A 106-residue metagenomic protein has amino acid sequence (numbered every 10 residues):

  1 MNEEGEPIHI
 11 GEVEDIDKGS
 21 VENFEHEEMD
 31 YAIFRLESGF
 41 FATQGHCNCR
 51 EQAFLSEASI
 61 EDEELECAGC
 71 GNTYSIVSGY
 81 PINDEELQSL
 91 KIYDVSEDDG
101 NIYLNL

Functional and structural regions predicted by a protein language model:
M1-I60, I92-L106: N-terminal pre-ligand scaffold of iron-sulfur
I33, T73-Y74: Hydrophobic beta-strand positions
C47, C67-C70: Short cysteine clusters
E57-E64, E86-L87: Short linker/helix segments within small regulatory modules
Y74-D94, D99-Y103: C-terminal structural segments of small proteins and small subunits
